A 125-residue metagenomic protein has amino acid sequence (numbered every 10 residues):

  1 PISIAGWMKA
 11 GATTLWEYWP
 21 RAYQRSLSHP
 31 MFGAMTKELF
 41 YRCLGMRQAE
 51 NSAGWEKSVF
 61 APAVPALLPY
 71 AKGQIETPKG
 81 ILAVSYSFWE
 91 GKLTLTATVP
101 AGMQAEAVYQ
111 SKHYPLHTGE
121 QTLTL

Functional and structural regions predicted by a protein language model:
P1-L125: Non-catalytic C-terminal accessory modules of carbohydrate-active enzymes
